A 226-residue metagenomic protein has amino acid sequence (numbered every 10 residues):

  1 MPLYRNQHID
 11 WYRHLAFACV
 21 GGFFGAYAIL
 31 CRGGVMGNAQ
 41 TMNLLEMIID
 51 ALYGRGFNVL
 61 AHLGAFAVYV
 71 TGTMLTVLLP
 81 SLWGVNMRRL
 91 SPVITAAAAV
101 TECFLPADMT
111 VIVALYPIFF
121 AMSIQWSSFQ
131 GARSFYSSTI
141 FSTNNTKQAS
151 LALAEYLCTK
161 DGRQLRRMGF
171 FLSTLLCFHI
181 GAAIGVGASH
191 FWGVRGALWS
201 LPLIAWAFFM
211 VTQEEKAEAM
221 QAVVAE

Functional and structural regions predicted by a protein language model:
M1-E226: Alpha-helical transmembrane segments of multi-pass membrane proteins
